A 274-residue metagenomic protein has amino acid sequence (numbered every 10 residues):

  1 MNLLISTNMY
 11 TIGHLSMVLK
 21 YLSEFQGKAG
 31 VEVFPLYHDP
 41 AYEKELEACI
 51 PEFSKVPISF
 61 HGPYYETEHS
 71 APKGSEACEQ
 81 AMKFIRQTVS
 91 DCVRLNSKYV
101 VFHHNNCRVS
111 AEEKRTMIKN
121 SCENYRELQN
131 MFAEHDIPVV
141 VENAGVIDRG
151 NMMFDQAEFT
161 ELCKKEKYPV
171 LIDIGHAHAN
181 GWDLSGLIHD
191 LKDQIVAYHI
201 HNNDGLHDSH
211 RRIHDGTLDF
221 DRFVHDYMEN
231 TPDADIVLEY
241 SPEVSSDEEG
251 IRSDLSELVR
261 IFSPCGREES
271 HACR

Functional and structural regions predicted by a protein language model:
M1-L3, S16-Y21, M82, Q87 (+4 more regions): Histidine-acidic metal/acid-base catalytic patches
M1-V93, P169, S263-R274: N-terminal pre-domain/capping segments
L3-T7, A29-V33, I58-G62, V100-F102 (+4 more regions): Hydrophobic faces of well-ordered beta-strands that scaffold small-molecule active sites in alpha/beta enzyme cores
N8-M17, V33-A48, E68-P72, E76 (+6 more regions): Acidic-and-aromatic substrate-binding clefts and catalytic sites of carbohydrate-active enzymes
F25-Q26, E52-K55, E134, K165 (+2 more regions): Short, well-ordered coil/turn elements that cap or connect secondary structure elements
G27, Y65-H69, N106-V109, P138-V140 (+2 more regions): A short alpha-helix capping/helix-coil boundary motif
I50-P63, C122-F132, C163-K165, F220-F223: Alpha-helix-loop-beta-strand connector modules within alpha/beta enzyme cores
E76-P169, D233: Active-site acidic/histidine proton-transfer and metal-coordination neighborhood in alpha/beta enzyme cores
